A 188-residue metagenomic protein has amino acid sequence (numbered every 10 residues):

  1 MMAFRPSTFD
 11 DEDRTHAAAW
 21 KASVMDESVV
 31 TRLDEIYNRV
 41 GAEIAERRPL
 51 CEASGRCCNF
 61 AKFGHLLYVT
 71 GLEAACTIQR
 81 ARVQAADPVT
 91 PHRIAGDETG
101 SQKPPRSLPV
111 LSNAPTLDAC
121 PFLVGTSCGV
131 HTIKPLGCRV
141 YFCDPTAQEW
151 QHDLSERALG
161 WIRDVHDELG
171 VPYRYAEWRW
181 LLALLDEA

Functional and structural regions predicted by a protein language model:
M1-A188: Short loop/turn segments that flank or connect secondary-structure elements
